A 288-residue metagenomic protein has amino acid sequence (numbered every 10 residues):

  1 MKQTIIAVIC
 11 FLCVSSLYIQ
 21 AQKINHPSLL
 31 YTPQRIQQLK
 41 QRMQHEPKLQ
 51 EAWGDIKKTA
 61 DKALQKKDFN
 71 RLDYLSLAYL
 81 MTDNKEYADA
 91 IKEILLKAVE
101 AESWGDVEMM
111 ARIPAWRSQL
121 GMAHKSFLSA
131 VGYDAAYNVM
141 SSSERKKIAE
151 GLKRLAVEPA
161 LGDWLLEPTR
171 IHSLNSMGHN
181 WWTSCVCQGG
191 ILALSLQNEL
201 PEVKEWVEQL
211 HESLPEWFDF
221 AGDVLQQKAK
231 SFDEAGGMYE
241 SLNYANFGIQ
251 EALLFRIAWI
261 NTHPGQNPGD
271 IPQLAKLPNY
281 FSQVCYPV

Functional and structural regions predicted by a protein language model:
M1-Q22: Bacterial Sec-dependent N-terminal signal peptides
N25: Beta-rich carbohydrate-recognition and catalytic domains
S28-Q44, K48-N279, Q283-P287: Aromatic-lined, polymer-binding surfaces characteristic of secreted/periplasmic polysaccharide-degrading enzymes
